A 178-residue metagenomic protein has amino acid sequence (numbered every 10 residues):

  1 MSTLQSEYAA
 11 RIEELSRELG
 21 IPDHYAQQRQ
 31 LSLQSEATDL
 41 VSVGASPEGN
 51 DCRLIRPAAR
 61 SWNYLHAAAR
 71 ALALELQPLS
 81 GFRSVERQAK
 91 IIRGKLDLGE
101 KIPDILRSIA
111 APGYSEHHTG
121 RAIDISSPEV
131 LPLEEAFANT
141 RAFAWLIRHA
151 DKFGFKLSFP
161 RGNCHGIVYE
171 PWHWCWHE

Functional and structural regions predicted by a protein language model:
M1-G81, E86-E178: Extracytoplasmic cell-surface/polysaccharide-interacting catalytic and binding patches
